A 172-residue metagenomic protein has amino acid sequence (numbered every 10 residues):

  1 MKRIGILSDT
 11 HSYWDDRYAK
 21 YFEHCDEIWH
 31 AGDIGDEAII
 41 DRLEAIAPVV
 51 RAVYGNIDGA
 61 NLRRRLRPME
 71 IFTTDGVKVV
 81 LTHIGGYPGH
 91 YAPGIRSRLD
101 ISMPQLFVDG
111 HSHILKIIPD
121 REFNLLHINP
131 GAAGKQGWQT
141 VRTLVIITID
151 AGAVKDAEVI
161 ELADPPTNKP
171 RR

Functional and structural regions predicted by a protein language model:
M1-V50, D58-P68, T74-G76, L81 (+2 more regions): N-terminal active-site segment of His-dependent metallophosphoesterases
I6, A52, L81, N129 (+2 more regions): Structural signal for conserved beta-strand scaffold positions within catalytic alpha/beta enzyme cores
D9, D33, G55, H83 (+2 more regions): Active-site glycine-centered loops adjacent to acidic/histidine catalytic or metal-binding residues that shape
S12, D36, G86, I114 (+1 more regions): Short active-site segment of divalent metal-dependent hydrolases/proteases that encodes the spacing between
G59-N61, P88, Q136, P165-P166: Short, small-residue-enriched loops and turns at beta-alpha junctions that line or gate enzyme active sites
T74, I84, P130-A132, I149 (+1 more regions): Active-site donor-binding loop signature of nucleotide-sugar glycosyltransferases
G89-A153, A157: Conserved beta-sheet core of the metallophosphoesterase superfamily
A157-K169: Short, solvent-exposed aromatic-acidic interface loops
